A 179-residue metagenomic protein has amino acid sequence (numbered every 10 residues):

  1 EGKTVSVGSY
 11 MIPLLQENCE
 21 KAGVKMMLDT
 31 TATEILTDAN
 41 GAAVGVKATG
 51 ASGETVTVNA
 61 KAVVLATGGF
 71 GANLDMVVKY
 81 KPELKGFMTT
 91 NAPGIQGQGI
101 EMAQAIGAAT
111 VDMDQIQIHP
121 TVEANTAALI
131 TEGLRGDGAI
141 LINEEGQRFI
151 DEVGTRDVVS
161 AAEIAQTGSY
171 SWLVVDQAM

Functional and structural regions predicted by a protein language model:
E1-E54, N73-M76, H119, E123: Conserved redox-cofactor binding core of oxidoreductases
T4-S6, A43, A66-T67, L134-G136 (+2 more regions): Short glycine/serine/threonine-biased micro-segments
S6, K21, A51-E54, V58-A128: Glycine-rich loop(s) and the adjacent beta-strand/alpha-helix scaffold that form part
Q16, G53-T55, L129-I130, G138: A generic local secondary-structure boundary/capping motif
A22, G41-A42, N59-K61, R135-D137: Short coil/turn connectors at secondary-structure junctions
T33, G53, V63-L65, G69-G71 (+3 more regions): Short, glycine-/Ser/Thr-/acidic-enriched flexible segments
V46, V58-A60, D151-E152: Short capping micro-motif at the N-terminus of alpha-helices
Q96, I100-M179: An anion/pyrophosphate-binding glycine-rich loop and adjacent beta-alpha core in soluble alpha-beta enzymes
